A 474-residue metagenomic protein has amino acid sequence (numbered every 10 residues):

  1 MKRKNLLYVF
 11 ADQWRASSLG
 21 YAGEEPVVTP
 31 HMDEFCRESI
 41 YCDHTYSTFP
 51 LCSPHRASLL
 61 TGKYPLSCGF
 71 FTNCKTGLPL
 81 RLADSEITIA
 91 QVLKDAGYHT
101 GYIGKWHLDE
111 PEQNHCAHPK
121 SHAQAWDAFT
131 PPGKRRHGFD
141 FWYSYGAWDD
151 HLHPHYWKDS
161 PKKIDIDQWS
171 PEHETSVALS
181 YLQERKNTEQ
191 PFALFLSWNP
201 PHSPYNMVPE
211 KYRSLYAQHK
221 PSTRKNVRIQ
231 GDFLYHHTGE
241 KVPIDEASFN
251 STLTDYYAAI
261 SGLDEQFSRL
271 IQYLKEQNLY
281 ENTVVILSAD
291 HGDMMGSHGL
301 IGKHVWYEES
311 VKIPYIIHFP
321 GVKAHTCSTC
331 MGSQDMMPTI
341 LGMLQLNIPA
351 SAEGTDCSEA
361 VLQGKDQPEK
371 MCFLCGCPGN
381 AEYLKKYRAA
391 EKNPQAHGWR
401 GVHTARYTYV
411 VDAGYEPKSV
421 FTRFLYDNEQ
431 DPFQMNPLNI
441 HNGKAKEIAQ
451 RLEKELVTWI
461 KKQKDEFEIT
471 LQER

Functional and structural regions predicted by a protein language model:
M1-D412, P417-F421, F433-K461, F467-R474: Formylglycine-dependent sulfatase
